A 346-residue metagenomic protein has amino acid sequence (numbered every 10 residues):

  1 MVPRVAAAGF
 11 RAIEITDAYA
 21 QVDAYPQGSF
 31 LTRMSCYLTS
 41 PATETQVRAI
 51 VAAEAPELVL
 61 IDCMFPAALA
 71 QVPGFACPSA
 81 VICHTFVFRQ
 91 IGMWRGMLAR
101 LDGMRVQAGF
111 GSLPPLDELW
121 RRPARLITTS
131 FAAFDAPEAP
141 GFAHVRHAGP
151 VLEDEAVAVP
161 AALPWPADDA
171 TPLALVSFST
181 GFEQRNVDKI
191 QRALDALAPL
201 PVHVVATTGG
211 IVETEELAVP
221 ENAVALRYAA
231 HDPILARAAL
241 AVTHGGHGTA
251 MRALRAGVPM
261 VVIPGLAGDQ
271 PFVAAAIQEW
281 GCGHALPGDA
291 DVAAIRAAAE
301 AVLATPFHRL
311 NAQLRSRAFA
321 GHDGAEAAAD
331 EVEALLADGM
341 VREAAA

Functional and structural regions predicted by a protein language model:
M1-I91, G103, V205-T207, I211-V261 (+1 more regions): Glycosyltransferase specificity loop/lid
L31-S35, R100-M104, L173-G181: Short, basic, glycine/proline-bearing loop/turn elements
V47, F110-R121, V176-I190, A230-H231 (+3 more regions): A broadly tuned preference for mixed-charge, low-complexity surface segments
M64, F131-A132, S179, G246: Flexible loop residues that form catalytic and substrate-binding hotspots at small-molecule/glycan-binding clefts
C77-H144: Active-site-proximal region of nucleotide-activated glycan assembly enzymes, centered on histidine/acidic-rich loops
A132, R146-G149, H284, R317: Flexible, active-site-adjacent loop/turn segments at secondary-structure boundaries
D135, A139-L240: Donor-nucleotide binding loops and adjacent catalytic segments primarily of GT-B fold Leloir glycosyltransferases
